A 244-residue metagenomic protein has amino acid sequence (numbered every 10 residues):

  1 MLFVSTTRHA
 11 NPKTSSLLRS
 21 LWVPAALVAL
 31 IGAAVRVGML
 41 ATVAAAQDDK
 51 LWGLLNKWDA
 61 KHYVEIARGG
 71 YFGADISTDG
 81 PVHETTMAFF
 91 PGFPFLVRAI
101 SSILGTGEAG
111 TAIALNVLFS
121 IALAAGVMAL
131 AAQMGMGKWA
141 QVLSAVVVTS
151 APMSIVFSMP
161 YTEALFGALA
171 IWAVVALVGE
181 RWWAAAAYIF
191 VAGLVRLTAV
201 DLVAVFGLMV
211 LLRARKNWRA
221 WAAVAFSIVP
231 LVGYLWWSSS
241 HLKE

Functional and structural regions predicted by a protein language model:
M1-A46, A132, R219, A223: Start-transfer (signal-anchor) and selected internal transmembrane alpha helices of multi-pass inner/ER membrane
I31-K50, L55, A199, V203-E244: Membrane-lumen/periplasm interface segments of specific transmembrane helices in polyprenyl phosphate-linked
A46-Q47, K57-H83, G92, K243: Extracytosolic helix-loop segments that constitute the early lumenal/periplasmic catalytic or substrate-binding loops
P81-V82, P91, F95, I103-A125: Loop-to-helix entry region of an early transmembrane alpha helix in multi-pass inner-membrane enzymes
V97, S101, A124-M128, A132 (+2 more regions): Hydrophobic transmembrane alpha-helices
G107-G110, V127-S150, A168: Transmembrane-helix signature of polytopic, membrane-embedded enzymes that assemble or transfer cell-envelope glycans
T149, A170-V175, W183-V210, A225-L231: Membrane-interface alpha helices of multi-pass inner-membrane proteins
S158-L165: Short acidic/glycine- and proline-prone juxtamembrane loop motifs at membrane-interface regions of multi-pass membrane
